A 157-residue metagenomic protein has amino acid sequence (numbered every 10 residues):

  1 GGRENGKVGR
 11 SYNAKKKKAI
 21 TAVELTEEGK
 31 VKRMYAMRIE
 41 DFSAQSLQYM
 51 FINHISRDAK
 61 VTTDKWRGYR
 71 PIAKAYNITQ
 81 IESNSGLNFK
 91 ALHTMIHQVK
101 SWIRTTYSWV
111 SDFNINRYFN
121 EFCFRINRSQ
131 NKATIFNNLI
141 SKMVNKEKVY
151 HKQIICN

Functional and structural regions predicted by a protein language model:
G1-N157: Residue-level recognition of single "structural anchor" positions that define or cap local secondary structure
